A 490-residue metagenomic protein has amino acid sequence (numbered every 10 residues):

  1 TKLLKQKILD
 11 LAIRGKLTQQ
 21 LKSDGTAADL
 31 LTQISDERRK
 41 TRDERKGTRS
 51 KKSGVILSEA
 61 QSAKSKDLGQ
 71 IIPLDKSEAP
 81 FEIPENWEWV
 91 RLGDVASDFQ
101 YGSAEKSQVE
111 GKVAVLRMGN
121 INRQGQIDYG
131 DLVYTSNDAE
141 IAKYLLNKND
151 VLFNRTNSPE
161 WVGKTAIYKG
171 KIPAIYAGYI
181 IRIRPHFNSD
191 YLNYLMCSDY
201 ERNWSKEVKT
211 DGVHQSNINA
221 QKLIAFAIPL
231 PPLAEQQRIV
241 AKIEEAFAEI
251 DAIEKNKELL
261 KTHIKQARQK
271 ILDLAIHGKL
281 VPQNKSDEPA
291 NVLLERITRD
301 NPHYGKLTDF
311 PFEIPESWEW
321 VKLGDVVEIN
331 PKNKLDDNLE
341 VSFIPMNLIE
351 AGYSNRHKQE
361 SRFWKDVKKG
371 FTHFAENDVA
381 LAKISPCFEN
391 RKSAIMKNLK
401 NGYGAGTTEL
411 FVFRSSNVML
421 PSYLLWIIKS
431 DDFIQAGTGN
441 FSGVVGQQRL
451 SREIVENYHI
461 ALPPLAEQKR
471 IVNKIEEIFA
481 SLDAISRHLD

Functional and structural regions predicted by a protein language model:
T1-D36, K40, N203, A225-R296 (+1 more regions): Amphipathic alpha-helical coiled-coil/heptad-repeat segments
K7, K16, L74-Y101, Q237 (+4 more regions): Non-catalytic DNA-recognition/assembly elements of restriction-modification systems
K40-T48: Short polybasic linear motifs
R42, Q61-D67: A cross-taxon signal for low-complexity, glycine/charged-rich
D75, G93-E105, G119-D150, K171 (+4 more regions): Sequence-specific dsDNA recognition surfaces
N122-V133, V151-Y176, D190-Y194, N203-K209 (+6 more regions): Short, ligand-facing micro-motifs at secondary-structure edges
A139-E140, G212, E258, F312 (+3 more regions): Short, solvent-exposed loop/turn positions at domain surfaces that link secondary-structure elements or cap domain
P173-I180, F187-D190, T210-P231, Y403-F411 (+1 more regions): A short glycine-rich beta-alpha junction/loop motif
